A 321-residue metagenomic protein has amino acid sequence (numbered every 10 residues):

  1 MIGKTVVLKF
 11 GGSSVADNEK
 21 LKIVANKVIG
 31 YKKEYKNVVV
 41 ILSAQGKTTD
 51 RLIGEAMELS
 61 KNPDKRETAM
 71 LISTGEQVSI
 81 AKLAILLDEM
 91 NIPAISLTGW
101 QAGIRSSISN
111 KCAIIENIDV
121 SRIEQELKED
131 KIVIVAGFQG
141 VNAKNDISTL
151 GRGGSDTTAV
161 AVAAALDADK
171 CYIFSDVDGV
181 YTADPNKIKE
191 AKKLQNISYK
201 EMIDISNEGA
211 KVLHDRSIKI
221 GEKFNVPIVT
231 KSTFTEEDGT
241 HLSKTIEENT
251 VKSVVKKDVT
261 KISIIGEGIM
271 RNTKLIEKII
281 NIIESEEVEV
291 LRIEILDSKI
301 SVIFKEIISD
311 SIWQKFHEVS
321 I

Functional and structural regions predicted by a protein language model:
M1-I218, I293, S301-I308: Nucleotide/pyrophosphate-binding catalytic subdomain
S43-T49, T230, T235-D238, L242: Terminal amphipathic helices with adjacent charged low-complexity linkers/tails
L59, T240-I321: A conserved regulatory-domain signal marking ACT and ACT-like small-molecule sensing domains and adjacent regulatory
H214, N225-K231: Acidic/polar loop patches that form or flank catalytic/metal-binding clefts of enzymes that bind anionic ligands
